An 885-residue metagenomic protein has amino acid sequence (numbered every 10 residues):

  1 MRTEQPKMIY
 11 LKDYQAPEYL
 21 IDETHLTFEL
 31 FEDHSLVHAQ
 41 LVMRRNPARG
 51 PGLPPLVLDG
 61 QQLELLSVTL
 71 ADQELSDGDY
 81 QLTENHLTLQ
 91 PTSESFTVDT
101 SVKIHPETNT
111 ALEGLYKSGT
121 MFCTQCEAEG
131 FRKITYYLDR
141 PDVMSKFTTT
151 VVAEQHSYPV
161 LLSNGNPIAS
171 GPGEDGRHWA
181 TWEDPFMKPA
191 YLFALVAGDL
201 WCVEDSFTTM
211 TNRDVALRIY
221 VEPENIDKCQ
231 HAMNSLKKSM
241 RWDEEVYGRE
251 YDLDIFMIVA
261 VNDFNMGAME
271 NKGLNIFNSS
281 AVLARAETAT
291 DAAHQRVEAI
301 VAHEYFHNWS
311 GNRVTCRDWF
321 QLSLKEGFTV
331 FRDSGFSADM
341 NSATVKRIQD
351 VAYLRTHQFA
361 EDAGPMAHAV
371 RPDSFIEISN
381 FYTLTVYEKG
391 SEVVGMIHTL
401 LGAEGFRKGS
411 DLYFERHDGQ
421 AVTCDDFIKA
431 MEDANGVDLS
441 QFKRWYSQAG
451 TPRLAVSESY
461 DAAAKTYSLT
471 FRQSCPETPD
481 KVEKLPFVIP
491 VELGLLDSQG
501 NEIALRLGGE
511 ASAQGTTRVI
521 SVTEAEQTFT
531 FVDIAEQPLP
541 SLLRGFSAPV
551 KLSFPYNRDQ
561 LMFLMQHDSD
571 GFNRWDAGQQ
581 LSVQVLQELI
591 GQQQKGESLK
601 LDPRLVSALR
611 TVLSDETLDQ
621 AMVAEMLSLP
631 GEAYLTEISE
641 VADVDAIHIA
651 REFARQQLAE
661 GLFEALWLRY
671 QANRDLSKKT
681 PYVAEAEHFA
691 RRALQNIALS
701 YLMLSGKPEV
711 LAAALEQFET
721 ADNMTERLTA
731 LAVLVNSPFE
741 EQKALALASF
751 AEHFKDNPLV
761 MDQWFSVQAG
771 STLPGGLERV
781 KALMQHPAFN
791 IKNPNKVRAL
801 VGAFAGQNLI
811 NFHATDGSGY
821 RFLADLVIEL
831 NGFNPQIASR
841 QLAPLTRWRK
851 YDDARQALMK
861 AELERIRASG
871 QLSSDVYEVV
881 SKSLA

Functional and structural regions predicted by a protein language model:
M1-L36, Y116-Q125, Y137, P141 (+1 more regions): N-terminal, polar/Ser/Thr-rich
Q40-L63, Y136-D139, S145-E154, D425 (+1 more regions): Surface-exposed beta-strand/loop patches in extracellular or lumenal glycoproteins
N46-L56, G60-S118, D139, E174-D175 (+1 more regions): A surface-exposed beta-strand-loop module
E64-A71, D438-Q441, T451-L542, T636 (+3 more regions): Beta-strand-rich binding/interaction modules
S101-E204, G571-R574: Extended, low-hydrophobicity, Ser/Thr/Pro/Gly-biased non-transmembrane segments
I104-A111, P476-E477, F546-L552: Short acidic/polar inter-strand loop motif in beta-rich domains
W182, T211-A463, S468-L469: Hydrophobic alpha-helical and helix-loop surface patches within well-folded domains that function as non-catalytic
T356, V532-A885: Long, ordered, helix-rich scaffold segments
